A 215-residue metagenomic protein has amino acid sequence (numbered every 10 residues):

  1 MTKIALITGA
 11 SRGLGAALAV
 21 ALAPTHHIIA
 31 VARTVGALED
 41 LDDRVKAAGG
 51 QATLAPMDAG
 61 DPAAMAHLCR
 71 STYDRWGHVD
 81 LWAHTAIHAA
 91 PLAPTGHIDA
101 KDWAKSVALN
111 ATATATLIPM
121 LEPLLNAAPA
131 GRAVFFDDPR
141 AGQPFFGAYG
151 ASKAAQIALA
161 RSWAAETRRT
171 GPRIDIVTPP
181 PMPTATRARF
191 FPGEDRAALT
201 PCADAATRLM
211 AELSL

Functional and structural regions predicted by a protein language model:
G9-R12: Conserved glycine-rich cofactor-binding loop
T25-D40: Conserved glycine-rich Rossmann-like NAD(P)H-binding loop of the short-chain dehydrogenase/reductase
V45-P62: Rossmann-fold cofactor-recognition segment
A66, I87-A104, F145: Conserved mid-core segment of classical short-chain dehydrogenase/reductases
R70-D74, L109-P129, A164-A165: Amphipathic alpha-helical dimer-interface segment in Rossmann-like NAD(P)H-dependent oxidoreductases
I87-H88, N126, A130-R169, T178-P181: Catalytic loop of short-chain dehydrogenase/reductase
G96-A115, A133-V134, Q156: Catalytic Tyr-X3-Lys loop
R169-P172, I176-P179, T184, P192-L215: C-terminal helical subdomain
